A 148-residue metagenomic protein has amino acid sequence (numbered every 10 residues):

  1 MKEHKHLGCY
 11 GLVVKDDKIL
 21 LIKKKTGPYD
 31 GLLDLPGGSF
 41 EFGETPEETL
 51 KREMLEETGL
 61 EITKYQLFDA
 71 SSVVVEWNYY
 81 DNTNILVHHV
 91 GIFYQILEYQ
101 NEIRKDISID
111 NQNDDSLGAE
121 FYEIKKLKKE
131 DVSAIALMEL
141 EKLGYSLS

Functional and structural regions predicted by a protein language model:
M1-I19, V90-Q95: Conserved N-terminal beta-strand and adjoining loop/helix that marks the start of the Nudix/MutT-like hydrolase domain
D16-K18, K25, I96-E102, I124-K126: Short loop segments at secondary-structure junctions
K18-E57: Conserved Nudix-box catalytic region and its N-terminal flanking loop in Nudix hydrolases and closely related
L20, P28, V74-E76, K128: Flexible, glycine-rich phosphate/dinucleotide-binding loops and adjacent beta-alpha linkers at cofactor/substrate
L33, E76-N82, V132-A134: Short aromatic-enriched loop/helix-cap "lid" or pocket-rim segments at secondary-structure transitions that line
E61-S71: A short coil-to-beta-strand element that immediately follows conserved catalytic motifs
S71-K105: Active-site-adjacent beta-strand/loop module that shapes the phosphate/pyrophosphate-binding cleft
Q95, K105-E139: NUDIX/MutT-family hydrolases
